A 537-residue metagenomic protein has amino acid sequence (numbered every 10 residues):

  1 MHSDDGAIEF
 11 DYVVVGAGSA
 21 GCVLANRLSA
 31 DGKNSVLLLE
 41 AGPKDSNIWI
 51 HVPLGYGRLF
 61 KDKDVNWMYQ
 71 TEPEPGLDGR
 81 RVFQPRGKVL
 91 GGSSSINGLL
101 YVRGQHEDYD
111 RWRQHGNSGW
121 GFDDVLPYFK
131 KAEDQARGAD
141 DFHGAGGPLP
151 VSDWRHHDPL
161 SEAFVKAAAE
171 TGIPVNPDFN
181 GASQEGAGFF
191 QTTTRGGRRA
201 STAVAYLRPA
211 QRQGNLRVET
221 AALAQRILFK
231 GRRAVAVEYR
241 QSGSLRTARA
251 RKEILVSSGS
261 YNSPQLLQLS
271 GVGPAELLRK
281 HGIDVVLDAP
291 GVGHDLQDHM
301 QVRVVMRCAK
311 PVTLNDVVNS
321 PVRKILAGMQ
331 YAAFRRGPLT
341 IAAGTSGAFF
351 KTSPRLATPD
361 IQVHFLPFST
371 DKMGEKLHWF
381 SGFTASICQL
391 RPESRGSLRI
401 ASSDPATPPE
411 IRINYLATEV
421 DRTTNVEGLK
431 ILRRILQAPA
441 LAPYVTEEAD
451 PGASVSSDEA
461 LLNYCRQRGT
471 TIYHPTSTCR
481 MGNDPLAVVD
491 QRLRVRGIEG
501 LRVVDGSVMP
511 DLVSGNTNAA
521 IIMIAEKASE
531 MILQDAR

Functional and structural regions predicted by a protein language model:
M1-R537: N-terminal redox-cofactor-binding region of secreted/periplasmic oxidoreductases
